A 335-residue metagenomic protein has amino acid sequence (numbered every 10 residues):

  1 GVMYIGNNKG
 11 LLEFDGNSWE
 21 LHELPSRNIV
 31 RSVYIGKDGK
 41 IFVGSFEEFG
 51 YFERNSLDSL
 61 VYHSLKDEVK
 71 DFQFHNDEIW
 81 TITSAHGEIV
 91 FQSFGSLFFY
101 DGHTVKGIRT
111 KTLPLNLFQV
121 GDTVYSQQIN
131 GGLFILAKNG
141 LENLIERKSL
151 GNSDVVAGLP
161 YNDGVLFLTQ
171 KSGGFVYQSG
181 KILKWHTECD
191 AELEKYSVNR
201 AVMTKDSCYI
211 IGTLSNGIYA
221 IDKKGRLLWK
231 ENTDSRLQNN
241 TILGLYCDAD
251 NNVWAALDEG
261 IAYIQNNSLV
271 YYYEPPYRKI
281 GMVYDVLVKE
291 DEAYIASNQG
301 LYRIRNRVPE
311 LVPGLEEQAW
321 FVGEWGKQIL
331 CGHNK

Functional and structural regions predicted by a protein language model:
G1-K335: Carboxylate-rich, polar loop motifs that coordinate divalent cations or form catalytic acidic clusters
